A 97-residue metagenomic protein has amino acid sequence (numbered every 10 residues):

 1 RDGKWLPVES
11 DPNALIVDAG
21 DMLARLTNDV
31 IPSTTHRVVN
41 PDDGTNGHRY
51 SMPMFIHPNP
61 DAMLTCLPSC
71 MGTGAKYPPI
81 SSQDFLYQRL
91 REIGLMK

Functional and structural regions predicted by a protein language model:
R1-K97: C-terminal flanking tails of non-heme Fe-dependent oxygenases
